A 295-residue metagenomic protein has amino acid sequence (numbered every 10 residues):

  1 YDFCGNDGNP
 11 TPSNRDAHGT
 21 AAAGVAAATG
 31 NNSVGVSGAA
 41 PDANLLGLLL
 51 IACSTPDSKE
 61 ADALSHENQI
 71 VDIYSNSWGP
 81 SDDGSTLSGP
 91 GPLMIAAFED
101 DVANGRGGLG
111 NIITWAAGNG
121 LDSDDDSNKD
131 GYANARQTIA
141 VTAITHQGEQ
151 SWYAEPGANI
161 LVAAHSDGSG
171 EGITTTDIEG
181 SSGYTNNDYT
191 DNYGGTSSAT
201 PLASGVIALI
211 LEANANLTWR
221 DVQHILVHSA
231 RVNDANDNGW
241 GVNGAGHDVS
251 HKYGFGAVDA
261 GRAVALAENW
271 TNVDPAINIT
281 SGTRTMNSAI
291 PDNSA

Functional and structural regions predicted by a protein language model:
Y1-N104, T142, W219: Subtilisin-like peptidase catalytic core
D2, G24-V25, S37-G38, N44-L49 (+10 more regions): Structural recognition of the beta-strand scaffold that forms the well-ordered cores of secreted hydrolase catalytic
G5-N14, H66, G84-G89, R106 (+5 more regions): Surface-exposed intrinsically disordered loops and tails
A27-N31, S204-E212, H228, A265: Short glycine/serine- and small hydrophobic-enriched flexible loop segments
G30-N32, I51-S54, G79-G84, N119-S123 (+5 more regions): Solvent-exposed loop/turn segments at secondary-structure junctions within structured extracellular/periplasmic domains
G47, E60-S77, G110-I112, Q137-T138 (+2 more regions): C-terminal subdomain of the subtilisin-like protease fold in secreted/lumenal serine endopeptidases
G89-I112, N128-Q137: Catalytic-core regions built around general acid/base machinery
D130-E212, N216: Extracellular S/T/G-rich loop segment that most often corresponds to the catalytic His/Ser-adjacent loop
